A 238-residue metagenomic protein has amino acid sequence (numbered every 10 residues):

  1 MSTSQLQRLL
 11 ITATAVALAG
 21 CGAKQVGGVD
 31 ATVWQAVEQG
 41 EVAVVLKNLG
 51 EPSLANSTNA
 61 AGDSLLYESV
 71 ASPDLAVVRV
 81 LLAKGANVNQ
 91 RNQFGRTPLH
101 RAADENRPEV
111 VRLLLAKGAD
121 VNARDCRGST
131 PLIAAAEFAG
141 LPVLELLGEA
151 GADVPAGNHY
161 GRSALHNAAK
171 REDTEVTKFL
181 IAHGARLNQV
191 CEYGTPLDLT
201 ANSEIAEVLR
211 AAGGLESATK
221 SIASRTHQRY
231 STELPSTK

Functional and structural regions predicted by a protein language model:
M1-L10: Bacterial N-terminal signal peptides that target proteins for export
G22-K24: Bacterial signal peptide processing site
V29, G62, G95, G128 (+2 more regions): Start-of-repeat signature of ankyrin repeats
Q35-G40, E68-D74, R101-R107, A134-G140 (+2 more regions): Ankyrin repeat A-helix N-terminal signature
E41-L49, D74-L82, R107-L115, G140-G148 (+2 more regions): Ankyrin repeat structural motif
N59, N92, D125, N158 (+1 more regions): Ankyrin repeat boundary/linker residues
L187-A223: Leucine-rich solenoid repeat scaffolds
